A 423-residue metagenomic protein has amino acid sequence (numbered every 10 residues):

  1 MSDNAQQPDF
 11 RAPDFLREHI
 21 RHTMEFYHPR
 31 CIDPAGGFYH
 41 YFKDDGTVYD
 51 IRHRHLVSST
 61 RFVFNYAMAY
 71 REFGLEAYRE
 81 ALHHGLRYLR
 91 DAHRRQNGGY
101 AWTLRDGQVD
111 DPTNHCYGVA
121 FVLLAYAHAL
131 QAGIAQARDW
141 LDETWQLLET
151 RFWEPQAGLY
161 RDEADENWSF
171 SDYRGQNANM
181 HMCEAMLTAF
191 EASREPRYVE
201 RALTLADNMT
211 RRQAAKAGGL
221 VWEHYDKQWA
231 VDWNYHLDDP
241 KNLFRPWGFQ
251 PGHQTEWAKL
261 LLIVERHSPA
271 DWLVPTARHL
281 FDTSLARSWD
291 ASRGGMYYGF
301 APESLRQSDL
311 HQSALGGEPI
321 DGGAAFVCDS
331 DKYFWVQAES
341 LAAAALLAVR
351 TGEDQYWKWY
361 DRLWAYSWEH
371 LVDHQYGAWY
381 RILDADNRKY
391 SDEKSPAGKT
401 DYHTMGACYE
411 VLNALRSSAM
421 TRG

Functional and structural regions predicted by a protein language model:
M1-G423: Glycan-recognition and catalytic cores of secretory/periplasmic carbohydrate-active enzymes
